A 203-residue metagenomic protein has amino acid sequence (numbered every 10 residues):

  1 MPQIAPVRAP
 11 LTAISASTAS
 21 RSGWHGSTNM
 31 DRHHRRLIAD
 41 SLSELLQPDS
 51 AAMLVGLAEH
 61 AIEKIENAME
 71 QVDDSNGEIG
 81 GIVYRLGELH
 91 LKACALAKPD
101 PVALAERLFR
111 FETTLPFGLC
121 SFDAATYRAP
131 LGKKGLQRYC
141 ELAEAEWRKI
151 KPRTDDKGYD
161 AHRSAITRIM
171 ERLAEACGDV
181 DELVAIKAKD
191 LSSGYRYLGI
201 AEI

Functional and structural regions predicted by a protein language model:
M1-I203: Eukaryote-biased, non-catalytic alpha-solenoid scaffold regions
